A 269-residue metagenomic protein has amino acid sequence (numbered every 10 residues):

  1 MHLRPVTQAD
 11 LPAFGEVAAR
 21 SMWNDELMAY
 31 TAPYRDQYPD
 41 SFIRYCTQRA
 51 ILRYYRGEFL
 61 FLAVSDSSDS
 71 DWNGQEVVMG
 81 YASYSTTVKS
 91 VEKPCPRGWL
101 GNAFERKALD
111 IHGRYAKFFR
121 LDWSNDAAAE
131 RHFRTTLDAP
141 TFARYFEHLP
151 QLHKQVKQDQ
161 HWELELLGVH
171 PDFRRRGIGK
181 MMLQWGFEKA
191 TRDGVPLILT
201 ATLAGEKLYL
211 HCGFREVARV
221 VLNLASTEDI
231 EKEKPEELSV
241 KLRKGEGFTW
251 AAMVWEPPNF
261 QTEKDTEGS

Functional and structural regions predicted by a protein language model:
H2-E16: A short beta-loop-alpha structural element at the N-terminal edge of CoA-dependent acyl/N-acetyltransferase catalytic
E16-Q37, R49: Helix-loop element at the rim of GNAT/NAT acetyltransferase active sites that forms part of the acceptor-substrate
S41-L62, D66-S70, L137-P140, K157-E163 (+1 more regions): A short helix-loop-beta-strand connector motif used in the catalytic cores of GNAT acetyltransferases and, in some
A50, Y55-Y84, G168-H170, W255: Conserved beta-hairpin
W72-V77, S83-G168, V221-F248, P258-G268: Conserved acyl-donor/pantetheine-binding loop and adjacent beta-alpha core of acyl/acetyltransferases and related
Q160-W162, K189-A201: Conserved GNAT acetyl-CoA-binding A-motif
L166-V169, R175-E188, L210-H211: Conserved acetyl-CoA-binding loop-helix of GNAT-fold acetyltransferases
K180, R192-G194, L203-S226: Conserved active-site alpha-helix within GNAT-family acetyltransferase domains
